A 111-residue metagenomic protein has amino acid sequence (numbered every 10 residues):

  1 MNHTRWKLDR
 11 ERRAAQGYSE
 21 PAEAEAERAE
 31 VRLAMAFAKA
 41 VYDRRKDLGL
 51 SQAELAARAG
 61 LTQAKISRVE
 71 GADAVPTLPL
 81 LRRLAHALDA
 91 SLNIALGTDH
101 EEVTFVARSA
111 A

Functional and structural regions predicted by a protein language model:
M1-K39, E102-A111: N-terminal flexible/basic segments that precede or flank functional cores
F37, L48, T77: Flexible coil/turn residues that form the inter-helical turn or adjacent wing/linker of helix-turn-helix
V41, Q52, Q63, L78-L81: Helix-turn-helix DNA-binding elements, focusing on the entry/boundary residues of the two helices that contact DNA
R45, A56, A85: The alpha-helix within a helix-turn-helix
G49-R68: Short alpha-helical DNA-recognition segment
G60, P79-A95: DNA major-groove recognition helix of helix-turn-helix/homeodomain DNA-binding modules
R68, V75-T77, R83: Membrane-proximal amphipathic alpha-helices
G71, L96: Short, conserved catalytic or interaction motifs in soluble domains
